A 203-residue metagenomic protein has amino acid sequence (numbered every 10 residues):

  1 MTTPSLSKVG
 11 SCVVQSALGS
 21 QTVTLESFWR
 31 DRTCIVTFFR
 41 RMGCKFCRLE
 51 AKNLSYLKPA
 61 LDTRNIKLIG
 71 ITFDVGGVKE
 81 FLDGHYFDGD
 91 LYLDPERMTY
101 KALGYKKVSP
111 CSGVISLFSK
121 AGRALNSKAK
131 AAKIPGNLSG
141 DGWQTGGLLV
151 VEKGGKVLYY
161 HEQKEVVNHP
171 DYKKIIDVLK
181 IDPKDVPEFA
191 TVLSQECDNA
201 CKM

Functional and structural regions predicted by a protein language model:
M1-M203: Chalcogenol-based redox active-site neighborhoods
